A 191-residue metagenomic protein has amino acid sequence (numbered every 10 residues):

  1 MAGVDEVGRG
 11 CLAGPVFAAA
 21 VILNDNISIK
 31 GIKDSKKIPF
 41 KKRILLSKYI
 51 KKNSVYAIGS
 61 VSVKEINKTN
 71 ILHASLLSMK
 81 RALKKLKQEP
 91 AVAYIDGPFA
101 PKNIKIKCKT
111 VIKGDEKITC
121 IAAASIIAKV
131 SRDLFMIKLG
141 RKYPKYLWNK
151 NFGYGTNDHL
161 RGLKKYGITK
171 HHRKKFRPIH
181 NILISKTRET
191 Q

Functional and structural regions predicted by a protein language model:
M1-Q191: RNase H-like, Mg2+-dependent phosphodiesterase core, and more generally RNA phosphate-backbone-engaging helix-loop
